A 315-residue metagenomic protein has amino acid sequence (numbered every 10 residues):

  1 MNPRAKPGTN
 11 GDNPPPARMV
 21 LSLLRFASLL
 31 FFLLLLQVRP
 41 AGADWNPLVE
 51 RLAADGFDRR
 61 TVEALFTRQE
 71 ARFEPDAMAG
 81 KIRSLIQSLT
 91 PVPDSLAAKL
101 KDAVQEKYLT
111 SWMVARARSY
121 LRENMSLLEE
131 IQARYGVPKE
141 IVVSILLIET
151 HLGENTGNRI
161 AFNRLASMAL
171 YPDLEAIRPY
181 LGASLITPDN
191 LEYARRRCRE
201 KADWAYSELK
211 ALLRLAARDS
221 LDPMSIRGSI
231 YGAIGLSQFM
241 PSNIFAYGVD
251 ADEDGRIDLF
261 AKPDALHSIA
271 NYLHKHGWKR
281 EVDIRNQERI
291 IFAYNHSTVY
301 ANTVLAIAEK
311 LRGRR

Functional and structural regions predicted by a protein language model:
M1-A5, N10-D12, P16, L21-R25 (+3 more regions): Cell-wall glycan-active module
